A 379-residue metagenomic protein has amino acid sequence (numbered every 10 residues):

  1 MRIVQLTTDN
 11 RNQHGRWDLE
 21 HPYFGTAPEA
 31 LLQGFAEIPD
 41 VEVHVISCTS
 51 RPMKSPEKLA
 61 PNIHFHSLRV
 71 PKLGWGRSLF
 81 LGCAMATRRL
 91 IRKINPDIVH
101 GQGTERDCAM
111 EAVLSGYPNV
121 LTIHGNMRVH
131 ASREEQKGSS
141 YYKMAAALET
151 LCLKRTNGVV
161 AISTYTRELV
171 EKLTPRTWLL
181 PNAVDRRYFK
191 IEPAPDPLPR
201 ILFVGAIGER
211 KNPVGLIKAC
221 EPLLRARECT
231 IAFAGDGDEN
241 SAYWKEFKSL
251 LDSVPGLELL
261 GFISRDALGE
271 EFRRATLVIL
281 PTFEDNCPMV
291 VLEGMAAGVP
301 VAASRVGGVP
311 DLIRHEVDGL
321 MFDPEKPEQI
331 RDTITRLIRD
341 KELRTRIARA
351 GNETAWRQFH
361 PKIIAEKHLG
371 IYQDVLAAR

Functional and structural regions predicted by a protein language model:
M1-P52: N-terminal subdomain of nucleotide-sugar transferases
V4, V160, P193-E221, A232: Conserved donor-binding/catalytic core segment of Leloir-type glycosyltransferases
S140-G158: Membrane-proximal helix-turn-helix segments that form the acceptor-binding/catalytic region of lipid-linked
Y165, A183: Carbohydrate-associated surface elements
T230-G256, A267-E271, L343: Short, structured helix-loop element that forms part of the nucleotide-activated donor/catalytic region
F283: Aromatic "clamp/platform" in nucleotide-sugar-dependent glycosyltransferases that forms part of the donor/acceptor
P300-A303: Short hydrophobic beta-strand element within catalytic cores of glycosyltransferases and related nucleotide-activated
H315-E316, L320-P327, R336-K341: Conserved acidic donor-binding segment of nucleotide-sugar-dependent glycosyltransferases
